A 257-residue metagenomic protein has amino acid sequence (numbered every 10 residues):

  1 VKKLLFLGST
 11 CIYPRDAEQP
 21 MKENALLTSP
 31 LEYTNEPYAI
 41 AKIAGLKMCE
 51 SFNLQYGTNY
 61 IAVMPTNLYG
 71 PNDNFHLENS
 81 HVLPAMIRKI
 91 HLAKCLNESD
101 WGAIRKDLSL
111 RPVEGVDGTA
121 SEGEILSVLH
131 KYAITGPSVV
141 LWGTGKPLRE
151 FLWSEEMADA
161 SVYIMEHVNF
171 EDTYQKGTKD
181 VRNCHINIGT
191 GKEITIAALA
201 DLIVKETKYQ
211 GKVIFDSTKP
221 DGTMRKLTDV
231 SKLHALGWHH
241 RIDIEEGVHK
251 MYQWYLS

Functional and structural regions predicted by a protein language model:
V1-N74, W238, K250: N-terminal Rossmann-like NAD(P)+-binding domain of SDR-like oxidoreductases, especially those catalyzing
I12-P14, E36-P37, I61-E124, P147-L148: Flexible, glycine-rich beta-alpha linker
P20-N24, N79-H81, A158, V204-K205: Glycine-rich, phosphate-binding/catalytic loops in enzymes
I43-E50, L83-R88, D159: Conserved active-site helix of classical SDR/Rossmann-fold NAD(P)-dependent CH-OH oxidoreductases
E50-Q55, I87-L92, E166: Alpha-helical segments that scaffold the active site and NAD(P)H-binding pocket of short-chain dehydrogenase/reductase
L92-S257: C-terminal substrate-binding subdomain of Rossmann-fold SDR/epimerase-dehydratase oxidoreductases
